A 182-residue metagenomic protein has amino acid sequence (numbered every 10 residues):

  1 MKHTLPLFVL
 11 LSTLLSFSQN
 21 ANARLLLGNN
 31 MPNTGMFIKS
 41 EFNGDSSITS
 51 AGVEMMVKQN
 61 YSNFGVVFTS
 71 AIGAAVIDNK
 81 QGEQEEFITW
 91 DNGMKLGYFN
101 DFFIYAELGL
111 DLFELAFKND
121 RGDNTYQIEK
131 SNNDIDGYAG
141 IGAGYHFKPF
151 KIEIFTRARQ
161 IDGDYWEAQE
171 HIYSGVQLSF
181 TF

Functional and structural regions predicted by a protein language model:
M1-G28: Cleavable N-terminal export/targeting peptides
Q19-K80: Short glycine/proline- and aromatic-enriched beta-strand/turn motifs that initiate or cap beta-hairpins
A23-N29, T34-S40, F68-I72, N92 (+4 more regions): Membrane-embedded beta-strand positions of outer-membrane beta-barrel proteins
T34-M36, T49-M55, E86-M94, I135-I141 (+1 more regions): Hydrophobic, lipid-facing positions within transmembrane beta-strands of outer-membrane proteins
S40-G44, A71-I88, E114-I135, D162-A168 (+1 more regions): Flexible, solvent-exposed loop segments that connect beta-strands
K58-F64, G97-F103, F147-F150, T181: Outer-membrane beta-barrel channels and translocator barrels
E83-Y105: Helix-adjacent hinge/juxtasegments
Y145-P149, Q169-F182: Outer-membrane beta-barrel "beta-signal"
